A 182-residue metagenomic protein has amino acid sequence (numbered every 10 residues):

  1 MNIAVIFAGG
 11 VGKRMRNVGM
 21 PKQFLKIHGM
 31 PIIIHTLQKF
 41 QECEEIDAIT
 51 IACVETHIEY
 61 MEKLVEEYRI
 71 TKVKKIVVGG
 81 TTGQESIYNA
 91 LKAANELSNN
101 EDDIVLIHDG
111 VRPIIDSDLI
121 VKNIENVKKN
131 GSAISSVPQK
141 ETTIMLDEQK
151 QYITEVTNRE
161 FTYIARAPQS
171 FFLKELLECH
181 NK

Functional and structural regions predicted by a protein language model:
N2, D47, K74, D103 (+1 more regions): Conserved acidic residues
N2-I58: N-terminal glycine-rich phosphate-binding loop and ensuing alpha1 helix
I6, I33, A90, D109 (+2 more regions): Residue-level signal for inorganic ion chemistry
F7, A52-C53, V78-G79, I107 (+1 more regions): Small/polar loops that bind or transfer phosphate-bearing groups
G10-K13, T56, T82, G110-P113 (+1 more regions): Short glycine-rich anion-binding loops that position phosphate/pyrophosphate groups of nucleotides and phosphorylated
I34-E101: Conserved N-terminal catalytic core of the sugar/cofactor nucleotidyltransferase
N99-V111: Short beta-strand-to-loop acidic/aromatic patch adjacent to the donor-nucleotide binding site
I114-K182: Conserved core of the sugar-phosphate nucleotidyltransferase
